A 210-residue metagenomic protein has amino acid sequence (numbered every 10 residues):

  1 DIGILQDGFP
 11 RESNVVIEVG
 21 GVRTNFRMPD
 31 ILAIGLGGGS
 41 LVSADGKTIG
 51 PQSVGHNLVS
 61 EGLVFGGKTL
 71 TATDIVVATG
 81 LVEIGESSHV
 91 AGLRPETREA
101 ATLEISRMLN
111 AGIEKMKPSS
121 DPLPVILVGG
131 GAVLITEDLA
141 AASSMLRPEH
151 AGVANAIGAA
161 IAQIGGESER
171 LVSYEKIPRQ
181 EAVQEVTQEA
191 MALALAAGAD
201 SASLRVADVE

Functional and structural regions predicted by a protein language model:
G3-E210: Helical "lid/coupling" subdomains associated with nucleotide-phosphate turnover
